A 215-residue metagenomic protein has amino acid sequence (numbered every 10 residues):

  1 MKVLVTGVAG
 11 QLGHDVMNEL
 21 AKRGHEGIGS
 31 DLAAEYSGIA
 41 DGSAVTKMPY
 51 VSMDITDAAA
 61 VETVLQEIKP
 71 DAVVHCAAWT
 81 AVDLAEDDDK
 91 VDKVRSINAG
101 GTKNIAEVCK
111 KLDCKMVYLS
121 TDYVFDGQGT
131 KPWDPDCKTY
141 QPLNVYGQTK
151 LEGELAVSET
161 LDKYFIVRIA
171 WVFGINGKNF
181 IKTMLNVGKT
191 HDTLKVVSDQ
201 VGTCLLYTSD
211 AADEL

Functional and structural regions predicted by a protein language model:
V3-A21: N-terminal Rossmann NAD(P)H-binding glycine-rich loop of SDR-like oxidoreductase domains
T6, S30, C76-A77, M116-T121 (+1 more regions): SDR active-site strand-loop-helix element
H25-Y36: Conserved glycine-rich Rossmann-like NAD(P)H-binding loop of the short-chain dehydrogenase/reductase
A44-T56: Rossmann-fold cofactor-recognition segment
I55-I97: NAD(P)H-binding glycine-rich loop region in Rossmannoid oxidoreductase-like domains and their noncatalytic homologs
D92-N104, V124-V167, W171-V172: Catalytic helix-loop patch of NAD(P)-dependent Rossmann-fold dehydrogenases
L155-G202, S209: NAD(P)-dependent short-chain dehydrogenase/reductase
Y207, A211-L215: Single conserved hydrophobic/aromatic residue that forms the stacking wall/gate of nucleotide- or nucleobase-binding
